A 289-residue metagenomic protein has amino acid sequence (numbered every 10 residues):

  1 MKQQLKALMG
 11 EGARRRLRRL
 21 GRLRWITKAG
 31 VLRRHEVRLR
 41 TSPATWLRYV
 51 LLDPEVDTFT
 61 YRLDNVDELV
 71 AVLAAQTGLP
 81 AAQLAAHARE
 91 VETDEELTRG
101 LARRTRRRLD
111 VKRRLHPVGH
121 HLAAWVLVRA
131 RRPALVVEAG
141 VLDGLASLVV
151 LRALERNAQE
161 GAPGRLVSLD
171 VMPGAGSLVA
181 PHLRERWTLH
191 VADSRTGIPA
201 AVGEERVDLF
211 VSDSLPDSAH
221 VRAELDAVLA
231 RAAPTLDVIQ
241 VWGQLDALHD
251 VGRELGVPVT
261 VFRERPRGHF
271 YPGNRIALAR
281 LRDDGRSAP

Functional and structural regions predicted by a protein language model:
M1-A74: Membrane-proximal basic amphipathic "stem/tether" segments
Q4, A85, N274-I276: Short, intrinsically disordered, low-complexity terminal segments
Q4, L8, V50, V72-Q76 (+5 more regions): Residues that form generic nucleotide/phosphate-binding pockets
T27, A75-L84, R104-V111, A180-R184 (+1 more regions): Short, mixed-charge, low-aromatic patches
R34-E36, A85-E92, L166, V191-S194: Short acidic/polar alpha-helix capping motifs at helix-coil junctions
L51-D53, D64, T77-H116, R129-R131: Class I SAM-dependent transferase core
K112-L115, H121-P289: S-adenosylmethionine/decaboxylated-SAM
